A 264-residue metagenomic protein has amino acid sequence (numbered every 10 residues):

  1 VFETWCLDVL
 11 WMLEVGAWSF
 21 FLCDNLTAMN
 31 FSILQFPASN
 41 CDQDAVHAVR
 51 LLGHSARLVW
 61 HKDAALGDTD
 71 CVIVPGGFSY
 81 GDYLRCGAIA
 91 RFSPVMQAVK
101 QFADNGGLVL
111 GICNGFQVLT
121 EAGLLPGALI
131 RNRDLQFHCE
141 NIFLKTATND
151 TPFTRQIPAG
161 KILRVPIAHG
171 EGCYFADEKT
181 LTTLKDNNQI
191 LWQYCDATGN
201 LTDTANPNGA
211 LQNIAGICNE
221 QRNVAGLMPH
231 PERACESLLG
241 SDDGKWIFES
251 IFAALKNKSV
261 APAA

Functional and structural regions predicted by a protein language model:
F2-L7, W11-L13, W18: Intrinsic disorder
W11, W18-I112, T120-P126, R131-F137 (+5 more regions): N-terminal beta1-alpha1 cap of cysteine-dependent amidohydrolase-like domains
M29, A159-I162, N219-V224: Beta-strand-turn-beta hairpins that frame and shape the catalytic cleft of phosphate-ester-processing enzymes
F31-I33, R164-A168, A225-M228: Active-site-proximal beta-strand elements of phosphoester/diester hydrolases
A38-S39, S79, G172, A197 (+2 more regions): Short, glycine-/Ser/Thr-/acidic-enriched flexible segments
G115: N-terminal Rossmann-like NAD(P)+-binding domain of SDR-like oxidoreductases, especially those catalyzing
L124-L211: Pocket-forming structural segment of enzyme catalytic cores
I214-L238: A glycine-centered loop/beta-turn motif at secondary-structure junctions
